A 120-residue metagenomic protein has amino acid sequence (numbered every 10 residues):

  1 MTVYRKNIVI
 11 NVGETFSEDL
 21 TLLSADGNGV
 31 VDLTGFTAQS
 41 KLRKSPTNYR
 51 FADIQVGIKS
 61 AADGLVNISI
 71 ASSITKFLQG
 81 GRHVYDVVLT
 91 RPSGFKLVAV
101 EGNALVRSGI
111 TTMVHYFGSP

Functional and structural regions predicted by a protein language model:
M1-P120: N-terminal assembly/attachment segments of tailed bacteriophage virion structural proteins
